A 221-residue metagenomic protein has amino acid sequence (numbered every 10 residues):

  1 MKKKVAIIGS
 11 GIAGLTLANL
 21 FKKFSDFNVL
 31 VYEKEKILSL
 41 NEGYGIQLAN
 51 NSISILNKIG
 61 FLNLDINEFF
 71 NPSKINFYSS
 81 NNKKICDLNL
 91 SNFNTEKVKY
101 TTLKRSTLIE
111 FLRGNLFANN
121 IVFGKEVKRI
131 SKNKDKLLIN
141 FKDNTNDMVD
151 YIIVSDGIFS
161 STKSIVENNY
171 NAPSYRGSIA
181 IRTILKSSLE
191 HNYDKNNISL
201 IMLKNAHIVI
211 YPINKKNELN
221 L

Functional and structural regions predicted by a protein language model:
M1-A13: Beta1/beta-strand and adjacent pyrophosphate-binding region of the FAD-binding site in flavoprotein oxidoreductases
K3-V5, K22, A49-V166, N171-I184: Conserved N-terminal helical subregion
K4, F27-N28, E218: Residues at the starts of beta-strands that form the adenosine-phosphate
A13, I37, F159: Conserved Rossmann-like nucleotide-cofactor binding loop
K22-E42: Glycine-rich FAD pyrophosphate-binding loop
I37-I55: Conserved N-terminal glycine-rich FAD pyrophosphate-binding loop of Rossmann-like flavoproteins
Y78, N196-L221: Active-site substrate-recognition segment that forms the wall of the catalytic cavity or substrate channel
